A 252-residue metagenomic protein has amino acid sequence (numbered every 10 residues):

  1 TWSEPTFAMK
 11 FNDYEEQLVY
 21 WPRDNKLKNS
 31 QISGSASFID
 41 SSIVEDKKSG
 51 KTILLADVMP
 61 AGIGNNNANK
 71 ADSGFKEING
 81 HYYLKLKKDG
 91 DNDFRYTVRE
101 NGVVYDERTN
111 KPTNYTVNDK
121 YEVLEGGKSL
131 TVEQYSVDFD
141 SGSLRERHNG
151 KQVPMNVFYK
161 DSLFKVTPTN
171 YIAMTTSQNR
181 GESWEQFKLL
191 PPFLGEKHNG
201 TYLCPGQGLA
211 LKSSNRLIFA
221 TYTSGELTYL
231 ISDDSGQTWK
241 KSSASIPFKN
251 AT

Functional and structural regions predicted by a protein language model:
T1-T252: Asp-box/BNR beta-propeller blade signature and adjacent active/binding-site loops in extracellular glycan-interacting
